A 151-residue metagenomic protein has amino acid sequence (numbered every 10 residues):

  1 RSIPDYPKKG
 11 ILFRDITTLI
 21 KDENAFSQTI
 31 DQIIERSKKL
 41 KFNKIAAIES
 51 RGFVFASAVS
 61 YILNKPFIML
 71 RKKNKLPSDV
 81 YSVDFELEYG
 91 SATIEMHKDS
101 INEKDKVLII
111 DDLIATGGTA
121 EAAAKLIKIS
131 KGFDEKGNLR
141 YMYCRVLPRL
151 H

Functional and structural regions predicted by a protein language model:
R1-H151: PRPP-associated nucleotide enzymes
